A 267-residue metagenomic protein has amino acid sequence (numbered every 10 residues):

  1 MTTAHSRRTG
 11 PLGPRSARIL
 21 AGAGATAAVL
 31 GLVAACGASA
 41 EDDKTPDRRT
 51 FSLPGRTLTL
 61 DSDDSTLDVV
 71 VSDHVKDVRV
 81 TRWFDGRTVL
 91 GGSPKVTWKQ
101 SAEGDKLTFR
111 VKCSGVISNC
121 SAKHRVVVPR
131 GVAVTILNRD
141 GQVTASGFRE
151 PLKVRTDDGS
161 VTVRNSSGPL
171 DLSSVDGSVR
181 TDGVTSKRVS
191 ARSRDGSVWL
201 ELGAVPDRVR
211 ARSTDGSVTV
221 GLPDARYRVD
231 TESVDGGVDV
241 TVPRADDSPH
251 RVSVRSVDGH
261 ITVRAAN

Functional and structural regions predicted by a protein language model:
T2-G91, S114-S121, R125, G237-D247: Short acidic/polar N-terminal linker immediately downstream of export determinants
R48-F51, S93-G168, V179-T181, P243-N267: Right-handed parallel beta-helix
T59, D68, R79, K106-T108 (+7 more regions): General beta-strand recognition
S62, I136-N138, A145, T156 (+5 more regions): Extended beta-sheet lipid-handling architectures
S65-L67, G141, G159, G168 (+5 more regions): Histidine/glycine-enriched, metal-chelating micro-motifs
H74, D85, P129-G131, F148 (+6 more regions): Solvent-exposed coil/turn segments that connect beta secondary-structure elements in extracytoplasmic/periplasmic
K76-V78, D105, A122, V132 (+3 more regions): A generic structural signal for short beta-strands and their flanking turns/coil linkers
T181-N267: Short, surface-exposed interaction patches in beta-rich subdomains that mediate adhesion/assembly near membranes
